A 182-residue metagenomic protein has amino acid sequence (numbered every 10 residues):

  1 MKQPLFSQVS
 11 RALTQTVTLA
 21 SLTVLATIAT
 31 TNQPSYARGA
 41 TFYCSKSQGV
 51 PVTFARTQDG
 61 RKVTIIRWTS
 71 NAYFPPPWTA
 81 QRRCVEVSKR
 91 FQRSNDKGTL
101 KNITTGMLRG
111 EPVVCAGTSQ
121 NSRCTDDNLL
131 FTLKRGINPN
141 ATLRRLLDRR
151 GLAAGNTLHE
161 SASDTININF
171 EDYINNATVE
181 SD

Functional and structural regions predicted by a protein language model:
K2-L5, K46, V179-D182: Intrinsically disordered, compositionally biased low-complexity segments in eukaryotic proteins
Q3-A20: Bacterial N-terminal signal peptides that target proteins for export
F6, P77-A80, R135-G136: Intrinsic-disorder-associated interaction segments
L22-P34: C-terminal segment of classical bacterial N-terminal signal peptides
S35-T105, A153, T157: N-terminal secretory signal peptides
Y73, H159-D182: Low-complexity intrinsically disordered segments
R82-N167: Mature extracellular/secreted ectodomains of secretory-pathway proteins
